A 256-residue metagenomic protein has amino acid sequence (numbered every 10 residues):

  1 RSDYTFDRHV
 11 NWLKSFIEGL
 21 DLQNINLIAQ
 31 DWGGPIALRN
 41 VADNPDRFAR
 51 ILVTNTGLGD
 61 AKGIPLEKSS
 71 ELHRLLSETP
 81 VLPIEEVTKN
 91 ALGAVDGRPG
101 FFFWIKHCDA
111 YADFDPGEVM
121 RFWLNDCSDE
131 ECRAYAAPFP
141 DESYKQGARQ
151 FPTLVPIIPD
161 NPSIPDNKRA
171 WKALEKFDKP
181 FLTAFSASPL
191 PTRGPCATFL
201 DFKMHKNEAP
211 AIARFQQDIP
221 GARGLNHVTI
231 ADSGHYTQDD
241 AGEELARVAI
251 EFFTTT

Functional and structural regions predicted by a protein language model:
R1-I28, W32-L225, T255: Flexible "cap/lid" subdomain of the alpha/beta-hydrolase fold that forms the substrate-access gate
A213-T256: Catalytic active-site module of serine/aspartate enzymes centered on a nucleophile-bearing elbow/loop
